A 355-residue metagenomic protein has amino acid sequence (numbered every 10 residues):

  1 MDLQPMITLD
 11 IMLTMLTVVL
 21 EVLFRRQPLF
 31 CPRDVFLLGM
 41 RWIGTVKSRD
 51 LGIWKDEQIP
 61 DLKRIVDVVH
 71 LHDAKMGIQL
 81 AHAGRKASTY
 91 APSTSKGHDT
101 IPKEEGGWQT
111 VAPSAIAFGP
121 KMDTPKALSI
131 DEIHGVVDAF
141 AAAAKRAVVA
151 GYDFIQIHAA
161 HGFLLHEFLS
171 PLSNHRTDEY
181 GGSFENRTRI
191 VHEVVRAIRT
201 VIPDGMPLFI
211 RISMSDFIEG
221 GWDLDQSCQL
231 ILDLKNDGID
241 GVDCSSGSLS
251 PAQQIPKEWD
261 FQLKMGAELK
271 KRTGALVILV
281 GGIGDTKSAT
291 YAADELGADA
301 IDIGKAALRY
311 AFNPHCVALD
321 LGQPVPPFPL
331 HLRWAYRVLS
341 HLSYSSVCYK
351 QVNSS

Functional and structural regions predicted by a protein language model:
M1-S355: Flavin-dependent oxidoreductase catalytic cores
